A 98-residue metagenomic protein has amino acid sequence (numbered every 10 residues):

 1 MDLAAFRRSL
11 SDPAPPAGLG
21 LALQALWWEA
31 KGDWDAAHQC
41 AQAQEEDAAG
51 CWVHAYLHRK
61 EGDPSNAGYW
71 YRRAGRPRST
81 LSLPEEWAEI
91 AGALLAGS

Functional and structural regions predicted by a protein language model:
P13, A41-Q44, A48, R78-S79: Alpha-helical junction/boundary sensor with strong preference for TPR arrays
P15-L21, E46-C51: Generic helix N-cap/helix-start motif at coil->alpha-helix transitions
A22, W34, A41-Q42, Y71 (+1 more regions): Inward-facing hydrophobic residues that define packing positions of alpha-helical scaffold repeats
L23, A30-K31, K60: Alpha-helix C-terminal capping/termination sites
A36-A37, A67: Solenoid-repeat scaffolds in large eukaryotic assemblies
E46, K60-L81: TPR/TPR-like (Sel1-like) alpha-helical repeat modules
